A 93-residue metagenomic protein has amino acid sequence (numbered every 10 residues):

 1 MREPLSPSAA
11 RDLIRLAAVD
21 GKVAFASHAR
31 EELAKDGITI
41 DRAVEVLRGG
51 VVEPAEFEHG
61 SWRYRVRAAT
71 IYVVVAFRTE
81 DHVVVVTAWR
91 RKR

Functional and structural regions predicted by a protein language model:
M1-R93: Ribonuclease/tRNase effector modules and their secretory precursors
